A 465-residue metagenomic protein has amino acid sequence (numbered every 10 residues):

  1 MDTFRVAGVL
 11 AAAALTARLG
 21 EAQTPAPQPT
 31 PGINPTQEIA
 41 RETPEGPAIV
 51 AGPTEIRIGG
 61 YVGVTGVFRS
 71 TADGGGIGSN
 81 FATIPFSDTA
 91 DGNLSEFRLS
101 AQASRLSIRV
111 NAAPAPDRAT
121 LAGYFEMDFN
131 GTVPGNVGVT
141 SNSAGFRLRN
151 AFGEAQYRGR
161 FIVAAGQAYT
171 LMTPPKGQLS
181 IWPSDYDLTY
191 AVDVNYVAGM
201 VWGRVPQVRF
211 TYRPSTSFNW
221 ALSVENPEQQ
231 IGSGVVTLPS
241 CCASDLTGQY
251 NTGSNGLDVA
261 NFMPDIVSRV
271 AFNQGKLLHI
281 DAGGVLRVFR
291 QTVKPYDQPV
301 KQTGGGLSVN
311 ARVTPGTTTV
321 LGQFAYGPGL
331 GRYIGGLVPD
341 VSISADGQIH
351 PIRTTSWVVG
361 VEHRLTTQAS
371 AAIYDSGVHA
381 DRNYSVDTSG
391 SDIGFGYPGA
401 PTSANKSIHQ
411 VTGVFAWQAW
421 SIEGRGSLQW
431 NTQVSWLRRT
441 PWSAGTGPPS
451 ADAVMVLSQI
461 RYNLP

Functional and structural regions predicted by a protein language model:
M1-T36: Cleavable N-terminal export/targeting peptides
T43-G78, D88-V236, F262-G275, R312-Y326 (+1 more regions): Outer membrane beta-barrel
I58-G60, G123-F125, V163-A165, W220-L222 (+10 more regions): Membrane-embedded beta-strand positions of outer-membrane beta-barrel proteins
T71-G76, G135-A144, K176-P183, G232-G256 (+5 more regions): Outer-membrane beta-barrel translocator domains and adjoining extracellular loop/strand segments of Gram-negative
G78-D88, Y186-V192, A243-D245, S342-G347: Surface-exposed loop/turn segments flanking beta-strands in extracellular/periplasmic regions
A101, F146, G203, M263-D265 (+4 more regions): Membrane-spanning beta-strands of outer-membrane beta-barrel proteins
N261, N273-G413, W417: Detector for outer-membrane/organellar transmembrane beta-barrel domains, recognizing the amphipathic beta-strand
F415, S450-P465: Outer-membrane beta-barrel "beta-signal"
